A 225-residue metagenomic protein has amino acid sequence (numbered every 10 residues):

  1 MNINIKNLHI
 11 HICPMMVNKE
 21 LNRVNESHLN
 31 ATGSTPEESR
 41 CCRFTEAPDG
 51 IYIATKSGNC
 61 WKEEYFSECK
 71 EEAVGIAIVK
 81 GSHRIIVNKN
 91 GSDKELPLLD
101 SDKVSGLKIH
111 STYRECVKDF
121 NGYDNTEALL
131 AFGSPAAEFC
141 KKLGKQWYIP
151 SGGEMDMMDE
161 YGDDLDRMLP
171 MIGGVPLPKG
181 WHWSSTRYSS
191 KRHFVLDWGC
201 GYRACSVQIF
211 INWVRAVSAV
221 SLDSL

Functional and structural regions predicted by a protein language model:
M1-L143, Q208-I211, R215-L225: Short, compositionally biased
L129-Y148, G152-F210, V217-V220: An exposed tryptophan-centered "aromatic clamp" motif
